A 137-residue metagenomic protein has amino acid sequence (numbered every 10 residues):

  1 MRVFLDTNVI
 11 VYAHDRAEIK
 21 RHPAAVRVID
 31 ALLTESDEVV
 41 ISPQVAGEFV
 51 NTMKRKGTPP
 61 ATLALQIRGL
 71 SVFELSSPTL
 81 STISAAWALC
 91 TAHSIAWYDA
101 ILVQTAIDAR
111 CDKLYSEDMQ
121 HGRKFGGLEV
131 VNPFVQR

Functional and structural regions predicted by a protein language model:
M1-I41, R55-T62, R137: Short, well-structured N-terminal submotif of metal-dependent ribonuclease cores
D6, I41-S42, I95-A96, D118 (+1 more regions): Histidine- and aromatic-rich ligand-binding microenvironments
A31-L32, L70, L89: Hydrophobic helix-cap positions at the C-terminus of alpha-helices in RecA-like/P-loop ATPase nucleotide-binding cores
E35-S36, V72-F73, H93: Structured helix-beta-strand junction loops
P43-F73: Glycine/small-residue-rich phosphate/adenosyl-binding loop
L75-E117: Active-site neighborhoods of divalent-metal-dependent phosphate/nucleic-acid chemistry enzymes
I107-R137: Acidic, PIN/NYN-like endoribonuclease modules and their adjacent C-terminal/linker elements
